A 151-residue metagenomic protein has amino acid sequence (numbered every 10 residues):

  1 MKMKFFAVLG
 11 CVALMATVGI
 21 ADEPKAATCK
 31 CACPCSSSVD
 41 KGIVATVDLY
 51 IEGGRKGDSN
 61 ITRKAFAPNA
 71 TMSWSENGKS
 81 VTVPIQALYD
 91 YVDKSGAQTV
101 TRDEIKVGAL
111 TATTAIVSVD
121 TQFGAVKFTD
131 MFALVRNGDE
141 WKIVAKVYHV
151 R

Functional and structural regions predicted by a protein language model:
M1-A7: Bacterial N-terminal signal peptides that target proteins for export
A7-A16: Bacterial N-terminal signal peptides
I20-N60, K64, P68: Short, low-complexity N-terminal intrinsically disordered segments enriched in polar/charged residues
E52-Y91: N-terminal, post-signal-peptide region of Sec/Tat-exported proteins
F66-P68, E76, D120-F123, F132-A133 (+1 more regions): A mature extracytoplasmic/lumenal domain signature
S75, T82-K127: Surface-exposed, charged secondary-structure patches
K127-R151: Short beta-strand edge/turn micro-motifs at domain boundaries
